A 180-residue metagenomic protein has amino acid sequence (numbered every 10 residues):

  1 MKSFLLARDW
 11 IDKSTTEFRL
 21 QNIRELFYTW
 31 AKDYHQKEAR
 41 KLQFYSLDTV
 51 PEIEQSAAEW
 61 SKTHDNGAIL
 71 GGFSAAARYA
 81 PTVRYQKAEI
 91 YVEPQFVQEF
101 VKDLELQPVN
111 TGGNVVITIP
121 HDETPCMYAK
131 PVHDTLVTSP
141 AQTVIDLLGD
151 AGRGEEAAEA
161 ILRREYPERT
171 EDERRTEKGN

Functional and structural regions predicted by a protein language model:
S3-T16: A short, conserved structural fragment
K13-Q36: Short, cationic-aromatic polyanion-contact patches
L20, I90, D134: Conserved phosphate/pyrophosphate-binding and hydrolysis machinery centered on Walker-type P-loop NTPases, extending
Q21, V92, S139: A conserved hydrophobic position in a structured secondary element of the catalytic/binding core that shapes
L26-F27, V97, V144: A generic structural signal for short hydrophobic patches within well-formed alpha-helices
W30-A31, A57, D103, Y128: Short, well-ordered secondary-structure micro-motifs
K37-D122: Short gly/ser-rich loop at a beta-strand->alpha-helix junction or flexible surface loop bordering the NTP-binding
D103-N180: C-terminal regulatory/effector modules of DNA-binding transcriptional regulators
